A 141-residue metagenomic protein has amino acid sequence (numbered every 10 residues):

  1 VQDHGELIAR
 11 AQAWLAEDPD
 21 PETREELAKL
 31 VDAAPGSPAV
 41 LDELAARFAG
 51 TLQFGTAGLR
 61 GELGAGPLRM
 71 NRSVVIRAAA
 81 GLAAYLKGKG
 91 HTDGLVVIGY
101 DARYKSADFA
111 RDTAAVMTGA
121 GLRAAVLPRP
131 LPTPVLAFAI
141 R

Functional and structural regions predicted by a protein language model:
V1-L7: Short, small/acidic-rich helices and loops at N termini and domain boundaries of DNA replication/processing enzymes
Q2, Q12-T113: An N-terminal, well-structured beta->alpha segment
V97, A102-R141: N-terminal small/polar loop signature for handling phosphorylated ligands or for N-terminal nucleophile
